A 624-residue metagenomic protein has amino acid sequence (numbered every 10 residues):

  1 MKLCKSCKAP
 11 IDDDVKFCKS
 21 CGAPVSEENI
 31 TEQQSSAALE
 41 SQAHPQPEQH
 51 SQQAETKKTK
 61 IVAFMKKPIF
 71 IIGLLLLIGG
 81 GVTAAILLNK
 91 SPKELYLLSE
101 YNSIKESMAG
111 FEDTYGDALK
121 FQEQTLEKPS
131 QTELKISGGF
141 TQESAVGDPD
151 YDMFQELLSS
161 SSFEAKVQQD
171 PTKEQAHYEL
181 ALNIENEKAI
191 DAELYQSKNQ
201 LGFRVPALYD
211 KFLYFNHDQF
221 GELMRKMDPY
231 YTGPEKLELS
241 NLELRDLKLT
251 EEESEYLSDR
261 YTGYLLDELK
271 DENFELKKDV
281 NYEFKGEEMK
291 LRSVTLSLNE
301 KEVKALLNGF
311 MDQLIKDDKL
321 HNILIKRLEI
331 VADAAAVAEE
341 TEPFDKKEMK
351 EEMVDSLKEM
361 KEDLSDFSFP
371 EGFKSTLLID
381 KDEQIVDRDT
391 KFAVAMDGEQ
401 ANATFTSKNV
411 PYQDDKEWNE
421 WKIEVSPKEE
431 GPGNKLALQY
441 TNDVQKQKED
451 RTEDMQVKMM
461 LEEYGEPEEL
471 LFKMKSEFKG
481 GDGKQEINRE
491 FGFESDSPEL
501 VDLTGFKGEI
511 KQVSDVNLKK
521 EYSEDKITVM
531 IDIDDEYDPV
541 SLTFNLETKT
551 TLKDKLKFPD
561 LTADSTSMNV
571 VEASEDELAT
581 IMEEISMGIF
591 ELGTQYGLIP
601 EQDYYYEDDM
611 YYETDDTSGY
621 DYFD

Functional and structural regions predicted by a protein language model:
M1-P45: Cys/His-rich metal-coordination motifs, chiefly Zn-binding "fingers/knuckles"
A43, P47, S51-Q53: Intrinsically disordered, low-complexity charged segments enriched in Lys/Glu/Asp
S51-I72, G79-D624: Subset-of-secretome marker
